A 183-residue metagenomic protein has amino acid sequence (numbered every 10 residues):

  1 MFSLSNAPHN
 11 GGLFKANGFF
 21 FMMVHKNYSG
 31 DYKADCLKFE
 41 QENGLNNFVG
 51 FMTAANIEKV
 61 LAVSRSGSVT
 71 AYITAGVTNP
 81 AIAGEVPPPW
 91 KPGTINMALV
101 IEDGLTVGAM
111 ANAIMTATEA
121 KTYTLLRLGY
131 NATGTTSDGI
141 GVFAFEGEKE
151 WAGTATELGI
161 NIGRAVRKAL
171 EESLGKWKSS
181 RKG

Functional and structural regions predicted by a protein language model:
M1-G183: Alpha/propeptide regions of enzymes that mature by internal proteolysis
